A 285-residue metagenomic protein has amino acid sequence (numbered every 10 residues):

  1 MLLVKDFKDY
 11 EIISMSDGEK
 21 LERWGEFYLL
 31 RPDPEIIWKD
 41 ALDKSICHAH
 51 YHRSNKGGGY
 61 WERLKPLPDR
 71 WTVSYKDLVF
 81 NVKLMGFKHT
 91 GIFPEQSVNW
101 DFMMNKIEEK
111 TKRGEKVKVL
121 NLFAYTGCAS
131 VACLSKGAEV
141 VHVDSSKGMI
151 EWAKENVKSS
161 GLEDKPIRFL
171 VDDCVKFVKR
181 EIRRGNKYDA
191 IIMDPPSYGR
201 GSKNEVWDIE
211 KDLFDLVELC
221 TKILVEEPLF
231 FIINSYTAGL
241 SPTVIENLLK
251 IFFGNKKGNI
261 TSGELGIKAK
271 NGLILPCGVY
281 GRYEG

Functional and structural regions predicted by a protein language model:
F7-G25, L29-P94, D101: Non-catalytic substrate-recognition/targeting regions of SAM-dependent transferases
E115-Y125: Conserved class I S-adenosyl-L-methionine
T126-A138: Conserved SAM-binding loop of SAM-dependent methyltransferases across substrates and taxa, primarily the Class I
E139-D144: Conserved SAM-binding motif I beta-strand of class I
S146-I192: S-adenosyl-L-methionine
K147-M149, V171-V175, Y188-L219: Mobile active-site "lid"/loop adjacent to the S-adenosyl-L-methionine
L224-E226: Helix-to-beta-strand junctions that scaffold the AdoMet/dcAdoMet cofactor pocket in Class I SAM-dependent enzymes
P228-G285: C-terminal catalytic and target-recognition region of SAM-dependent MTase-like enzymes, primarily methyltransferases
